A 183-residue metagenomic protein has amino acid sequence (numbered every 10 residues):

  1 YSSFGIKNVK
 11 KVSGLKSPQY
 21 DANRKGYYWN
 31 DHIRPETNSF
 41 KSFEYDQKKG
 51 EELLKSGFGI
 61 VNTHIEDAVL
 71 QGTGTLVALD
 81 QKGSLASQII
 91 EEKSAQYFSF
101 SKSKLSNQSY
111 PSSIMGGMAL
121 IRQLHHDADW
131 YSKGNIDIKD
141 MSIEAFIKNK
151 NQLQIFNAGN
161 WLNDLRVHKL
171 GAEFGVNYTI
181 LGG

Functional and structural regions predicted by a protein language model:
Y1-S56, V61-H64: Metal-associated gating/positioning segment near the N- to mid-region
Y45-Y178: Polyanionic/metal-chelating signatures
T179-G183: Short internal beta-strands
